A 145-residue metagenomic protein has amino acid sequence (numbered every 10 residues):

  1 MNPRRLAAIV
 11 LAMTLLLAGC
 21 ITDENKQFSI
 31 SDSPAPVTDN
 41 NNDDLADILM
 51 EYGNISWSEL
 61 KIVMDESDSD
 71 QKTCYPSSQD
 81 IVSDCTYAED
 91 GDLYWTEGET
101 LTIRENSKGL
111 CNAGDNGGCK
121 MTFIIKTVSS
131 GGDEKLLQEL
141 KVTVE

Functional and structural regions predicted by a protein language model:
M1-F28, A46: Secretory targeting signatures
N25-E145: N-terminal export/assembly leader peptides and their processing motifs that target proteins to secretory
